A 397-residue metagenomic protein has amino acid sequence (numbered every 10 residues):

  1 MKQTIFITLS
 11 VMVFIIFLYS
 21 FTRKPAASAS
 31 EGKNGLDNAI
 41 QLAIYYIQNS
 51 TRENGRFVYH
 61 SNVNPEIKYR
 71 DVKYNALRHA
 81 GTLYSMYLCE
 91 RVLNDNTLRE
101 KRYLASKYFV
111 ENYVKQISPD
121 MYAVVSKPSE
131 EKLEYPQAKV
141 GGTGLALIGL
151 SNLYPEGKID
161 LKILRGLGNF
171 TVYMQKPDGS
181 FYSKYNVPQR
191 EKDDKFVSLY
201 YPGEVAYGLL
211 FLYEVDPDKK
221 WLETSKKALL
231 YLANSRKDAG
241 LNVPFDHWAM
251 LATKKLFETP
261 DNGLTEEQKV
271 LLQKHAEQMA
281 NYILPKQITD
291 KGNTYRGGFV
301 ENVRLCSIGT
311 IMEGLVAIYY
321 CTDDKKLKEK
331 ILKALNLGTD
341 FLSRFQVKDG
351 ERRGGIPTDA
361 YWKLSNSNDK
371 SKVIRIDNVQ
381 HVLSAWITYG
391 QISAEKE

Functional and structural regions predicted by a protein language model:
M1-T4: Positively charged n-region of N-terminal signal peptides that target proteins for export
F6-E397: Glycan-recognition and catalytic cores of secretory/periplasmic carbohydrate-active enzymes
